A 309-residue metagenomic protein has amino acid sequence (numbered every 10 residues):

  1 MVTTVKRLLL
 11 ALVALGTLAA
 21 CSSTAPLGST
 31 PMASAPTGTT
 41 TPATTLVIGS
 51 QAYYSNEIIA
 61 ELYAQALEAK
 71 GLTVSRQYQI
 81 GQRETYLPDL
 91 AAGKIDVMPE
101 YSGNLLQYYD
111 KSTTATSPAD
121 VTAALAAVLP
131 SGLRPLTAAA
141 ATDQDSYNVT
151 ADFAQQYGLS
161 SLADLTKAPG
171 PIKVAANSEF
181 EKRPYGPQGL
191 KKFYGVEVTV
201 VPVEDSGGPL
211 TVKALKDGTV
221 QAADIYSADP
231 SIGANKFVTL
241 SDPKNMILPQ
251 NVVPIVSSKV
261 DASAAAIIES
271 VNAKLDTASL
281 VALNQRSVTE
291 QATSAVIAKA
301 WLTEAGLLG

Functional and structural regions predicted by a protein language model:
M1-L9: Bacterial N-terminal signal peptides that target proteins for export
T17-A20: C-terminal motif of bacterial Sec signal peptides marking the signal peptidase cleavage site
S22-A25: Bacterial signal peptide processing site
A43-S75, A140-G208, A292-V296: Bilobed "Venus flytrap"/periplasmic-binding protein-like clamshell domains and structurally analogous long
S55, Y185, A266-G309: An extracytoplasmic/periplasmic, membrane-proximal ligand-sensing/linker region
D96-E100, V220-Y226: Paired acidic/hydrophobic, glycine-rich loop segments that form the ligand-binding mouth/hinge of periplasmic-binding
Y109-L136, S231-K244: Ligand-binding "clamshell"
D145-Q155, Q250-A262: A bilobed periplasmic-binding-protein/Venus flytrap-type ligand-binding module shared by bacterial periplasmic
